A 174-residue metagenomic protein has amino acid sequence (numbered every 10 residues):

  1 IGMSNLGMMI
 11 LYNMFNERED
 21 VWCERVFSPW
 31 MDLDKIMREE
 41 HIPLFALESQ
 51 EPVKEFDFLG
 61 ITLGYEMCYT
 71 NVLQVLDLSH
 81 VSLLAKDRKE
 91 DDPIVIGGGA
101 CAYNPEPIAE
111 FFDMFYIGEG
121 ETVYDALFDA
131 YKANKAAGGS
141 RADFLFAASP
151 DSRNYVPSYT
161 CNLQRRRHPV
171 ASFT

Functional and structural regions predicted by a protein language model:
M3-L11: Conserved alpha-helical elements of sugar-nucleotide-dependent glycosyltransferases
I10-W22: Short helix-loop-beta junction
N13, A171-F173: ER/secretory pathway lumenal C-terminal domains and tails of membrane proteins involved in glycoprotein biogenesis
E24-V26: General small-molecule cofactor/ligand-binding pocket signal
S28-R165: Glycine-rich beta-alpha loop elements in corrinoid/cobalamin-binding modules across cobalamin-dependent enzymes
Q164-R167, T174: A conserved amphipathic helix/loop scaffold that creates a polar/acidic microenvironment used either to coordinate
